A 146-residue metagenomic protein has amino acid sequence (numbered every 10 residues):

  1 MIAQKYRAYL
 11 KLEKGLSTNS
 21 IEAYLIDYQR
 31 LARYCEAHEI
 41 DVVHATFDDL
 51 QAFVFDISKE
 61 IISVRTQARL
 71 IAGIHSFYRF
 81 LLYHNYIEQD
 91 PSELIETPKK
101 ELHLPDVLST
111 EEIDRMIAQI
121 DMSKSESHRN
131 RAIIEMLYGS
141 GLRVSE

Functional and structural regions predicted by a protein language model:
M1-E146: Conserved catalytic core of the tyrosine transesterase superfamily
